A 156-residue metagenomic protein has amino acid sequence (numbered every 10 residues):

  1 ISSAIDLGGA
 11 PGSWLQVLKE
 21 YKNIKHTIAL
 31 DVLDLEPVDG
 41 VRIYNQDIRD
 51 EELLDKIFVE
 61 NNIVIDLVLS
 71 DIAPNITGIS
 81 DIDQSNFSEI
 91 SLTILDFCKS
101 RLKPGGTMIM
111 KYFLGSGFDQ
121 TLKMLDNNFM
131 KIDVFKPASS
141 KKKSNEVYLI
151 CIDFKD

Functional and structural regions predicted by a protein language model:
I1-A10: Conserved class I S-adenosyl-L-methionine
P11-N23: Conserved SAM-binding loop of SAM-dependent methyltransferases across substrates and taxa, primarily the Class I
L18, I57, F97-C98, L125: Class I S-adenosylmethionine-dependent transferase superfamily signal
Y21, F97-P104, K111, N128: Conserved helix-to-beta-strand junction in the class I
K25, G106: Glycine-centered, small-residue-biased loops immediately flanking beta-strands in adenine/cofactor-binding cores
L30-T77: S-adenosyl-L-methionine
Q46, I63-G105, S116-D119: Mobile active-site "lid"/loop adjacent to the S-adenosyl-L-methionine
Y112-D156: Class I S-adenosyl-L-methionine
